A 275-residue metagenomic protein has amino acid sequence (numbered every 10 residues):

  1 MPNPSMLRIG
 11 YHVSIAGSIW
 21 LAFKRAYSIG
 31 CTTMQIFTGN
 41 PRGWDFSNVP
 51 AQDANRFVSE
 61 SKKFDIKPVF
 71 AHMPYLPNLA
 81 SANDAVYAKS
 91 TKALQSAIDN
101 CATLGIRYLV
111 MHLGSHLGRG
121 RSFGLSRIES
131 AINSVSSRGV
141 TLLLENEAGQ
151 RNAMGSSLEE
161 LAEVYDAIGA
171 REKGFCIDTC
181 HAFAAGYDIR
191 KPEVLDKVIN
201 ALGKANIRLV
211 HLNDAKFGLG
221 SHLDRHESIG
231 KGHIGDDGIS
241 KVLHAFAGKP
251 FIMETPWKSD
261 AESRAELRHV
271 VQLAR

Functional and structural regions predicted by a protein language model:
M1-M73, P77, S81-S96: N-terminal pre-domain/capping segments
H12-A16, F37-P41, P74-L76, G114-H116 (+4 more regions): Active-site beta-loop-alpha junctions enriched in small/polar residues
I15-L21, P41-Q52, N78-A80, H116-R121 (+3 more regions): Acidic-and-aromatic substrate-binding clefts and catalytic sites of carbohydrate-active enzymes
K24-C31, P50-F70, Q95-G105, N133-G139 (+3 more regions): Acidic (Asp/Glu)-rich catalytic clusters
A26, H72, S90, C101 (+5 more regions): Conserved, mostly hydrophobic/aromatic
K63, L79-G174: Active-site acidic/histidine proton-transfer and metal-coordination neighborhood in alpha/beta enzyme cores
A85-N100, R121-S134, L158-A167, E193-L202 (+2 more regions): Short, electropositive alpha-helical surface patch
I132-E227: Acidic/histidine-rich catalytic cores of soluble enzymes
